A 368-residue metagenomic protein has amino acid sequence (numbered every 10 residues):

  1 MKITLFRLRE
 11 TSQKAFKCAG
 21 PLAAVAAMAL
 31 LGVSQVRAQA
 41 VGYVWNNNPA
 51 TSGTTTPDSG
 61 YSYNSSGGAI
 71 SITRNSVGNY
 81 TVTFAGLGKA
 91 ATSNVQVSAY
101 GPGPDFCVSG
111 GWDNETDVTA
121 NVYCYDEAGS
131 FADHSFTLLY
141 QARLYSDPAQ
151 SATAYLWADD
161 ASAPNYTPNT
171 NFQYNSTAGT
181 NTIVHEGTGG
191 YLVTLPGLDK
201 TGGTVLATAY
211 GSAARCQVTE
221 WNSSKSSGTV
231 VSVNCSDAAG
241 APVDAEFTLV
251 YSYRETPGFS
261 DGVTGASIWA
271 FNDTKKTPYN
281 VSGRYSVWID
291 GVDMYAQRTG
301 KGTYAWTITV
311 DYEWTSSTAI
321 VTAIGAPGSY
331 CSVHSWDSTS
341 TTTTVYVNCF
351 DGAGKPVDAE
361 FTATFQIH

Functional and structural regions predicted by a protein language model:
M1-F16: N-terminal secretory signal peptides that target proteins for export/translocation
G20-L30: Bacterial N-terminal signal peptides
V33-Q35: N-terminal signal peptide c-region/cleavage motif recognized by signal peptidases
R37-H368: Extracellular receptor-binding modules and their adjoining Ser/Thr/Gly/Asp/Asn-rich linkers
